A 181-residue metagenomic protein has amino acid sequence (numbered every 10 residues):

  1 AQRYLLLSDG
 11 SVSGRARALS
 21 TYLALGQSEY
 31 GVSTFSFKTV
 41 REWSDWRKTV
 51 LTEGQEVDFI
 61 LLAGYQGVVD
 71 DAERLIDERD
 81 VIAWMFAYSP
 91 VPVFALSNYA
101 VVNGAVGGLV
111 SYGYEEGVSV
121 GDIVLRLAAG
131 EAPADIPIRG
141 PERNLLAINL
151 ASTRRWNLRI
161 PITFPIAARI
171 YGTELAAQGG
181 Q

Functional and structural regions predicted by a protein language model:
A1-Q181: Short hydrophobic alpha-helices and adjacent helix-cap/hinge residues
